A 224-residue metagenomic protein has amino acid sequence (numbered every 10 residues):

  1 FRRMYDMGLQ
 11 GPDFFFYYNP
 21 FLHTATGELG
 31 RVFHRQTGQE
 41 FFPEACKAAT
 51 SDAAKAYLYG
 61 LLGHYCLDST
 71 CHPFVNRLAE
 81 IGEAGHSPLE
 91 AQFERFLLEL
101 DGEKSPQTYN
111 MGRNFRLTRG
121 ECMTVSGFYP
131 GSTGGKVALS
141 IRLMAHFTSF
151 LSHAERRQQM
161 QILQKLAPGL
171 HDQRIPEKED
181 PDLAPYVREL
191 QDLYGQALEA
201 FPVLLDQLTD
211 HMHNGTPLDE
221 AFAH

Functional and structural regions predicted by a protein language model:
F1-L58, C66-H224: N-terminal leader/auxiliary helical segments
G63: Aromatic-lined, polymer-binding surfaces characteristic of secreted/periplasmic polysaccharide-degrading enzymes
